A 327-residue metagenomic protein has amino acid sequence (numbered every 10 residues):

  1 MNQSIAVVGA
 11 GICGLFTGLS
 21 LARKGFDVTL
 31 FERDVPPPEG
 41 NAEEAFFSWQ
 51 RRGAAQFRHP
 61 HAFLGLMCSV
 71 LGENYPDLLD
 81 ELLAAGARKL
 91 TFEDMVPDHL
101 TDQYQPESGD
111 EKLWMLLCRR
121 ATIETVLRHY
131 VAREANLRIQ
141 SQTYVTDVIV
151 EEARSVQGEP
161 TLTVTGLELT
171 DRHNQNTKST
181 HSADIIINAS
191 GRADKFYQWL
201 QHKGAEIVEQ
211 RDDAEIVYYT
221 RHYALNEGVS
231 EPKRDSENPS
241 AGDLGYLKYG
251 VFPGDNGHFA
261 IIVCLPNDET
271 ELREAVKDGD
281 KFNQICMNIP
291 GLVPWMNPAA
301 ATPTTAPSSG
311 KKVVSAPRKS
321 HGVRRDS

Functional and structural regions predicted by a protein language model:
N2-G40: N-terminal Rossmann-like FAD-binding beta1-loop-alpha1 element of flavoenzymes
S20, K24, N41-P97: N-terminal FAD cofactor-binding segment of flavoenzymes
S20, Y130, W199: Rossmann-fold NAD(P)-dependent oxidoreductase module
R33-D34, G40-A45, W49, I207-D213: Flexible phosphate/Mg2+-sensing switch loops adjacent to catalytic phosphate-binding sites
H59-F63, D110-Y130, Q140, A189 (+2 more regions): Short beta-strand to alpha-helix junction loop
L100-R120, E124, V164-G166, C264-D268: Helix-loop-beta segment of a Rossmann-like dinucleotide-binding subdomain
R133-G291: Predominantly flavin-linked oxidoreductase catalytic cores and closely associated redox partners
G257, E271-S327: FAD/FMN-dependent oxidoreductases across multiple families
